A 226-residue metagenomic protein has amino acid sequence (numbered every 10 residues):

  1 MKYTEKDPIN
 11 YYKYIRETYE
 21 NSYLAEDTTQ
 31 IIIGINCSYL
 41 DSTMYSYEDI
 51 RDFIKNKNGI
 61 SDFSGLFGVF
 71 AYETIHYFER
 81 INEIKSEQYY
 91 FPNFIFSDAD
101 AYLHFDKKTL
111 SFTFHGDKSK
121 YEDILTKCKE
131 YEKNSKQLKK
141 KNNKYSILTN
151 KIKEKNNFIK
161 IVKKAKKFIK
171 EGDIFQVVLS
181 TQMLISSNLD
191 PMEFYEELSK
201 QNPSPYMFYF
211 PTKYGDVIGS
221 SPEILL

Functional and structural regions predicted by a protein language model:
M1-L226: Extended alpha-helical targeting/anchoring segments, especially N-terminal organellar/secretory targeting helices
